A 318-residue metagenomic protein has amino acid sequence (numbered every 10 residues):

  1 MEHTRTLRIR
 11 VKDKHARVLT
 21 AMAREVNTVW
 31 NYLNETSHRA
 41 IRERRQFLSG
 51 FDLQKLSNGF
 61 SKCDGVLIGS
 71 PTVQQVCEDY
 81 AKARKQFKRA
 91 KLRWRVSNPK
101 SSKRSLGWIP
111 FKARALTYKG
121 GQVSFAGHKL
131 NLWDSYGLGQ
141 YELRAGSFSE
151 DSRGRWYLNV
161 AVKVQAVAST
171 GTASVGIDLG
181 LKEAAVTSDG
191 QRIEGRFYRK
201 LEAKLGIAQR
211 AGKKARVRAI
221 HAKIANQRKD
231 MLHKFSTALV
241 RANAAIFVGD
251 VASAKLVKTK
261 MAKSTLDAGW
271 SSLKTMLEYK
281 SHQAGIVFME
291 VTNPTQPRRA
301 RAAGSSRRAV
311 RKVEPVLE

Functional and structural regions predicted by a protein language model:
M1-Q74: Gly/serine-rich nucleotide phosphate-binding loop at the start of the catalytic core of nucleotide/ADP-ribose-handling
H3-T6, D13, R17, R24-T28 (+2 more regions): Positively charged, helix-rich recognition surfaces that bind polyanionic ligands
S37, R44, D52-D64, A83 (+5 more regions): Generic structural signal of hydrophobic/aromatic residues within well-ordered alpha-helices of folded domains
H38-R42, K88-R93, Q283-V287: Surface-exposed helix-capping loop/turn segments at secondary-structure junctions
G50-E150: Acidic carboxylate diad motif detector
